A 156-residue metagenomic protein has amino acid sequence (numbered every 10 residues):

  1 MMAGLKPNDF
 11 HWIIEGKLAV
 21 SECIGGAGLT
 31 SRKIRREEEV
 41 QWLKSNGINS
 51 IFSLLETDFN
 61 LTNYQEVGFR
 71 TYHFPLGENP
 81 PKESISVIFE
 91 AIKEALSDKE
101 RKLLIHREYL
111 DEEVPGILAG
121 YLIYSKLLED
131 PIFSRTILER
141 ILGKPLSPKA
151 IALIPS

Functional and structural regions predicted by a protein language model:
M1-L104, G116-S156: Cys-dependent protein tyrosine phosphatase-like superfamily
R107: Conserved S/T- and glycine-rich ATP-binding loop of Class I adenylate-forming
E113: Conserved SAM/SAH-binding loop-helix junction of Class I S-adenosyl-L-methionine-dependent methyltransferases
